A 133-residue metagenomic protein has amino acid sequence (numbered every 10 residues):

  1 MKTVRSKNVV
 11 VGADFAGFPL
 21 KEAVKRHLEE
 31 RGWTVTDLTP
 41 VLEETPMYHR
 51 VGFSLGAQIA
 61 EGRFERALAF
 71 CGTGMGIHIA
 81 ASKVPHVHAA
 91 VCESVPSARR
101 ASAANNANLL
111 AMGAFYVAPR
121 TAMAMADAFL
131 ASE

Functional and structural regions predicted by a protein language model:
V4-R5, V10-P19, S94-E133: C-terminal binding/interaction regions
V10-E30, V35: Glycine-rich phosphate/diphosphate-binding loop of Rossmann-like nucleotide-binding domains
H27, R31, Q58, G62 (+3 more regions): Change "in soluble alpha/beta enzymes" to "in soluble alpha/beta proteins
T34-T45: A short beta-strand-loop structural module common to alpha/beta enzyme folds
V51-T73: Short, structured active-site "lid" loops
G76-V87: Short Gly/Thr/Asp-enriched flexible loops that form oxyanion-binding sites at enzyme active sites
V87-S94: Short hydrophobic/aromatic-enriched beta-strand-loop microsegments
